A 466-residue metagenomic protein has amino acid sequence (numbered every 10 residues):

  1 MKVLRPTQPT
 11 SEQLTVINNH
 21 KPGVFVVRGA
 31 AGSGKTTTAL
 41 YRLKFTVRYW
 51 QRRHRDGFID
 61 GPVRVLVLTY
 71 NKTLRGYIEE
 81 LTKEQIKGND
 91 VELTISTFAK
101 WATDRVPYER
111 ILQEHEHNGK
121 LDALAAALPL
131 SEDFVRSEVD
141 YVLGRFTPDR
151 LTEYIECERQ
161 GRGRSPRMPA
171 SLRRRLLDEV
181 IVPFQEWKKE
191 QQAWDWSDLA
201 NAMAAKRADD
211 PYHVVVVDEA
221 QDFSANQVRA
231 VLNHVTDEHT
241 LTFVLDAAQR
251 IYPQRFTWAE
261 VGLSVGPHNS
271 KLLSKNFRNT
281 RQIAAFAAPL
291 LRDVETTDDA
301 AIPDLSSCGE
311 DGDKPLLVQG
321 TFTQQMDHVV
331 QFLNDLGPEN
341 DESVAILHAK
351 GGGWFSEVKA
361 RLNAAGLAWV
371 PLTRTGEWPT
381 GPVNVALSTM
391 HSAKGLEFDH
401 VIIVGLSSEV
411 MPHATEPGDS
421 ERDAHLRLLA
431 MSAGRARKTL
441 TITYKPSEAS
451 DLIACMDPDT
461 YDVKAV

Functional and structural regions predicted by a protein language model:
K2-Q8, L124-L128: Short amphipathic alpha-helical boundary/capping segments
L4-G23, W196-L199: N-terminal pre-P-loop "Q-motif" helix
P6, S11, F25-D56, P62-V63 (+8 more regions): Conserved helicase motor core of SF1/SF2 NTP-dependent helicases
Q13-V16, L43, H117-L128, L199 (+3 more regions): Generic hydrophobic alpha-helical segments
N19, F58-I59: A long, hydrophobic alpha-helical segment
A30-A31, L151-E156, W194-N201: Short coil/turn segments at secondary-structure boundaries
Y108-R175: ATP-hydrolysis module of ASCE/P-loop NTPase motor domains, specifically the Walker B Asp-Glu catalytic pair
